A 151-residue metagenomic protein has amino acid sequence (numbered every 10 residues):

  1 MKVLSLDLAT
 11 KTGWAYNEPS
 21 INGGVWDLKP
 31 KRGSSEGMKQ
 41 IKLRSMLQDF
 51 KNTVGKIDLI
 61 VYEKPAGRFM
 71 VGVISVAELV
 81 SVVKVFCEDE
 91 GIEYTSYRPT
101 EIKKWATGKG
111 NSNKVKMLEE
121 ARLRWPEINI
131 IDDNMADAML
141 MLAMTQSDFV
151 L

Functional and structural regions predicted by a protein language model:
M1-L151: Phosphate- and other anionic-substrate recognition elements at nucleic-acid/protein interfaces
